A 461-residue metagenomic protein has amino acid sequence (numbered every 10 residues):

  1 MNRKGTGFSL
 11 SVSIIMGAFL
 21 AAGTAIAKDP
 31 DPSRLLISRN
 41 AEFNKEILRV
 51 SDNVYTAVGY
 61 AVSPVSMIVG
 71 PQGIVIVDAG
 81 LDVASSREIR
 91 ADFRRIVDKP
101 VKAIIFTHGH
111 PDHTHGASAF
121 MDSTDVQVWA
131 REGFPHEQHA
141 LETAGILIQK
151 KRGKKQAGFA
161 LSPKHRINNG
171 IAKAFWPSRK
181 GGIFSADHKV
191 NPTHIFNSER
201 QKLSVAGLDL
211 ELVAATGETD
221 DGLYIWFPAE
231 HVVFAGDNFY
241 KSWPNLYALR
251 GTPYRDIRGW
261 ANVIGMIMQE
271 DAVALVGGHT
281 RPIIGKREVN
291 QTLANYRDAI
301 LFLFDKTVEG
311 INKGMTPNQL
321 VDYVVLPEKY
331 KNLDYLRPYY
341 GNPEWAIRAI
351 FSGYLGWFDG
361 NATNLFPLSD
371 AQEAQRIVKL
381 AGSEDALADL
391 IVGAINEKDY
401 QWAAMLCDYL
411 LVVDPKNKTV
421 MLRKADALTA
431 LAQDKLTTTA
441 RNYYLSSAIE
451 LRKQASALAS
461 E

Functional and structural regions predicted by a protein language model:
M1-S13: Bacterial N-terminal signal peptides that target proteins for export
S11-A21: Bacterial N-terminal signal peptides
K28-I37, I146-K150, A160-K164, F175-P177 (+3 more regions): Accessory terminal helices/loops
K28-R34, R49, E137-A214, G259-D271: Metallo-beta-lactamase
E42, P71-G73, A84-A130, N197: Active-site metal-binding motif and surrounding structural segment of the metallo-beta-lactamase
N44-V97, Y224-F227, H231-D237: Conserved beta-strand hairpin/beta-sheet module of binuclear metal-dependent hydrolase folds, prominently
N53, I68, D78, F93 (+9 more regions): Divalent metal-coordination and catalytic microenvironments
G73-V75, L81-V83, F184, V190 (+2 more regions): Metallo-beta-lactamase
